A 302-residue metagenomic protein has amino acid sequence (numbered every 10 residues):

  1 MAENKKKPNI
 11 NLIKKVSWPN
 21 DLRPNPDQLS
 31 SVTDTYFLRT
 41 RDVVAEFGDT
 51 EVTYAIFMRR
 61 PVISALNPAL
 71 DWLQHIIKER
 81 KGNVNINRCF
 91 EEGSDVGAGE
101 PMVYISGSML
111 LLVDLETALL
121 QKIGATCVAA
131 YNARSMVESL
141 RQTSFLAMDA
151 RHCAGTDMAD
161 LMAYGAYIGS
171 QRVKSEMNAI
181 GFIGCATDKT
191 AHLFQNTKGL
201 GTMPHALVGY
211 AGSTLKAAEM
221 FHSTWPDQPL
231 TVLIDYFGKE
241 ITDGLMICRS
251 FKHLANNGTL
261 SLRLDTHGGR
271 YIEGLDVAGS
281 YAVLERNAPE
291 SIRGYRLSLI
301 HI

Functional and structural regions predicted by a protein language model:
A2-L12, E92-V96, V103-S298: Buried, small/hydrophobic-residue-enriched core segments of structured protein domains
A2-V113, T117-T126: Flexible, solvent-exposed loop/hinge segments and secondary-structure transition points
I300-I302: Conserved small/polar residues in nucleotide/adenosyl-binding loops
